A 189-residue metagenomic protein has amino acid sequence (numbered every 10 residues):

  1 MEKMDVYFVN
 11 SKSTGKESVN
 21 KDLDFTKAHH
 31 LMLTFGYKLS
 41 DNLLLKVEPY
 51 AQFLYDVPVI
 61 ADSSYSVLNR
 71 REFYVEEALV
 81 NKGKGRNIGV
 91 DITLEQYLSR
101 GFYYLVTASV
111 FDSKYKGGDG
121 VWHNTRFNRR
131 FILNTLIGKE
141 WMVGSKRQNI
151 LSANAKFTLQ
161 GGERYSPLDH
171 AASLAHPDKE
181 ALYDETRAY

Functional and structural regions predicted by a protein language model:
M1-H30, A51-E77, K156-P177: Surface-exposed extracellular loop regions of Gram-negative outer-membrane beta-barrel proteins, predominantly
D24-T26, G36, E48-Y50, G83 (+1 more regions): Surface-exposed loop and edge beta-strand positions of immunoglobulin-like domains
K27, L31-F35, V90: Hydrophobic faces of transmembrane alpha-helices in multi-pass small-molecule transporters and flippases across diverse
L43-K46, V57-V59, S63-S64, F102 (+3 more regions): Short acidic, gly/pro-rich beta-turn/loop elements at beta-sheet edges and active-site/ligand-binding grooves
A51-F53, R71-G161: Gram-negative outer-membrane beta-barrel transporters
L182-Y189: Short, intrinsically disordered, charge-balanced linker/junction segments flanking boundaries in proteins
